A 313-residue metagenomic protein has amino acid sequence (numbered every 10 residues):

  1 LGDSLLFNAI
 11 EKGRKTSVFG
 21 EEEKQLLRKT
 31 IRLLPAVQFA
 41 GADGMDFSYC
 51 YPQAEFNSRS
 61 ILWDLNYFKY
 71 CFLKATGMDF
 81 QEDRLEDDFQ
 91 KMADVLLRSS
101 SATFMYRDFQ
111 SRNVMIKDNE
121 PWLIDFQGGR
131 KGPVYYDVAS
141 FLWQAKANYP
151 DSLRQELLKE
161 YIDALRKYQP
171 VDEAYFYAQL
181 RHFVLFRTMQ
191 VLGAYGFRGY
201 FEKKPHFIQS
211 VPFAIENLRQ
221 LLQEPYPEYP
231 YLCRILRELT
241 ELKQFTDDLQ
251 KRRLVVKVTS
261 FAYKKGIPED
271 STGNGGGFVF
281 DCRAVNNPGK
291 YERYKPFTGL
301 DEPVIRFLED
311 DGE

Functional and structural regions predicted by a protein language model:
L1-W63, K74: ATP-binding pocket architecture of kinase catalytic cores
E23, L27-T30, I61, L85-F89 (+2 more regions): Hydrophobic packing residues in well-ordered alpha-helices of helical domains and bundles
L26, S60, S101, Y106 (+2 more regions): Secondary-structure capping and boundary motifs in well-ordered enzyme cores
V37-Q38, M92-Y136, N148: Active-site acidic catalytic loop and adjacent metal/ATP-binding pocket of ATP-dependent phosphoryl transfer enzymes
A42-A54, R59, D64-F104, A174: An alpha-helical support segment within catalytic cores of ATP-dependent transferases
N66-A75, V134-P170, L185-F201, I215-L221: Active-site activation/catalytic loop segments of kinase-like enzymes and analogous catalytic loops in related
G193-L249: ATP/Mg2+ or Mg2+-diphosphate-binding catalytic cores that bind nucleotide phosphates or diphosphates via glycine-rich
F245-E313: C-terminal accessory "lid"/substrate-recognition subdomains
